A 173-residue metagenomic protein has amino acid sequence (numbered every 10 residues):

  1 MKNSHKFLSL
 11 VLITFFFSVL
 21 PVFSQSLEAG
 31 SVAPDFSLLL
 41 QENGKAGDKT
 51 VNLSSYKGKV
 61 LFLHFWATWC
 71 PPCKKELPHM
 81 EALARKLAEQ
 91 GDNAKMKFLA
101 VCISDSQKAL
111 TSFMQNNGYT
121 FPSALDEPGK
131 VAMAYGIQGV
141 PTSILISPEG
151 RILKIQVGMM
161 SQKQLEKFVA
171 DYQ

Functional and structural regions predicted by a protein language model:
M1-L10: Bacterial N-terminal signal peptides that target proteins for export
S9-P21: Bacterial N-terminal signal peptides
V22-N52: N-terminal "domain-start" segment that seeds a small globular fold
P34, L61, V140-T142: Short loop/turn microsegments at loop-to-beta-strand junctions
K57, F65-A82: Conserved redox-active cysteine motifs that mediate thiol-disulfide chemistry, especially di-cysteine Cys-X(1-2)-Cys
F62-L63, F98: Hydrophobic beta-strand anchors of alpha/beta hydrolase catalytic cores
K74-N117, E127-M133: Structural microenvironment flanking redox-active thiols in thiol-disulfide oxidoreductases
S112-T120, D126-Y172: Thiol/disulfide oxidoreductase modules built on the thioredoxin-like
